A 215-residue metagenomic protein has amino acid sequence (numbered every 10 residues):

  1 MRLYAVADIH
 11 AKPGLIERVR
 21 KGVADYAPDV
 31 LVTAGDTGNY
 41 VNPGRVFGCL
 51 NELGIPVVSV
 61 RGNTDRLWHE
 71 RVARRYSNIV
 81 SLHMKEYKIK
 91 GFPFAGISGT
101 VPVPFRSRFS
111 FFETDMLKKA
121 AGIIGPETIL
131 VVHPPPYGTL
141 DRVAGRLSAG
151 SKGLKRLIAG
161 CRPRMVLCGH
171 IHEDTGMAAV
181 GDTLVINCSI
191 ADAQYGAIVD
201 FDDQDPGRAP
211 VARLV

Functional and structural regions predicted by a protein language model:
M1-E52, I123-G125: N-terminal active-site segment of His-dependent metallophosphoesterases
M1-H10, G91-T100, I129-H133, L184-S189 (+1 more regions): Active-site-proximal beta-strand elements of phosphoester/diester hydrolases
A5-D8, L31-D36, V57-N63, S81-H83 (+4 more regions): Active-site neighborhood of phospho(di)ester-bond hydrolases with catalytic His/Asp-centered motifs
H10-L15, G38-N42, N63-E70, P102-F105 (+3 more regions): Active-site environment of divalent metal-dependent phosphoester hydrolases
R20, P43-N51, H69-A73, A120-A121 (+1 more regions): Short amphipathic alpha-helical segments and helix-helix/interface helices
L50, R75-I79, S148, L184 (+1 more regions): Short, hinge-like loop/turn segments at secondary-structure boundaries
V58, D65-G153: Conserved catalytic scaffold of divalent metal-dependent phosphoesterases
E86-K90, K155-C161, D174-V215: Binuclear metal-dependent phosphoesterase catalytic core
